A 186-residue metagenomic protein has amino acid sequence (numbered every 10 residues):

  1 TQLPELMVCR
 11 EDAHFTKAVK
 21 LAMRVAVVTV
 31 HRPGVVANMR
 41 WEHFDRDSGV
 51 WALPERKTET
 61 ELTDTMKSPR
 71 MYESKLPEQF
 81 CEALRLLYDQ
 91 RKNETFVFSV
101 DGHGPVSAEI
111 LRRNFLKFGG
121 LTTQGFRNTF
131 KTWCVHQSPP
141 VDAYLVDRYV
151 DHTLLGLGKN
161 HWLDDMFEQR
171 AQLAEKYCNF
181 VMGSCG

Functional and structural regions predicted by a protein language model:
T1-E5, K75-F130, Q137-P140: Active-site/catalytic core of tyrosine-dependent DNA strand-transfer enzymes
T1-M39, D47, Q90, R127: Basic, Lys/Arg- and aromatic-enriched nucleic-acid-binding interface segment
M7, N38-L86: Conserved tyrosine-mediated DNA breakage-rejoining catalytic core shared by Y-recombinases
R10-H14, E59-E73, F98-H103, F118-T122 (+2 more regions): Short, contiguous acidic/charged loop-to-helix segments that flank catalytic cores in large enzymes
E11, W41, Y88-K92, L116 (+3 more regions): Hydrophobic alpha-helix feature that most strongly marks membrane-spanning transmembrane helices and their immediate
K20, E78, E109, T129-T132 (+3 more regions): A structural signal for well-ordered alpha-helical segments within the folded catalytic domains of diverse enzymes
R24, V28-V35, G125-T153: C-terminal catalytic core of tyrosine-transesterase DNA break-rejoin enzymes
E55-E61, C81, P140, V150-S184: Catalytic-site neighborhood detector that most strongly recognizes the C-terminal catalytic loop/helix of tyrosine
